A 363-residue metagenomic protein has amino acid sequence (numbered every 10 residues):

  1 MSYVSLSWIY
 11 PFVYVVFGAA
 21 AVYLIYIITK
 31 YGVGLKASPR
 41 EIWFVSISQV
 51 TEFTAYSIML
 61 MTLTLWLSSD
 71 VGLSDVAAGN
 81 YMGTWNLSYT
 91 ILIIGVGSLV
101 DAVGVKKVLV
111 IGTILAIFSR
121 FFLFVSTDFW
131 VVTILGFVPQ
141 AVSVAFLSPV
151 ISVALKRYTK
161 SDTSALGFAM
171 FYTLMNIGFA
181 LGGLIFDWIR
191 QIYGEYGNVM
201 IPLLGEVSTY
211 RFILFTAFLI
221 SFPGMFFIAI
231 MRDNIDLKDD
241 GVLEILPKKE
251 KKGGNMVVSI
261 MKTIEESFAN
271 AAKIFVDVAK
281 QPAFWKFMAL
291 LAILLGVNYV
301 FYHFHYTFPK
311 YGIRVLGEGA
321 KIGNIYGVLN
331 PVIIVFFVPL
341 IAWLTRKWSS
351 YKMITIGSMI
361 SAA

Functional and structural regions predicted by a protein language model:
P11-A21, V207-I230: Symmetry-related core transmembrane helices of the 12-TM Major Facilitator Superfamily/SLC fold
V50, S119, W130-L147: Hydrophobic core of transmembrane alpha-helices in multi-pass small-molecule transporters, especially MFS/SLC-type
M59-A77, H303-N324: Short amphipathic helix-loop junctions that connect adjacent transmembrane helices in Major Facilitator Superfamily/SLC
N80-S98, A180, V328-I341: Central cavity-lining transmembrane alpha-helices of secondary-active solute carriers, predominantly the Major
L92-V105, R190, F336-K352: Helix-to-loop junctions at the C-terminal end of transmembrane segments in multipass secondary transporters
I114-D128, M359-A363: C-terminal ends and interior cores of transmembrane alpha-helices in multi-pass membrane transporters/permeases
F146-K160, G312: Intracellular juxtamembrane helix-capping segments at the cytosolic ends of symmetry-related transmembrane helices
A165-G194, I220-S221: Glycine-rich segments within core transmembrane alpha-helices of 12-TM secondary carriers
